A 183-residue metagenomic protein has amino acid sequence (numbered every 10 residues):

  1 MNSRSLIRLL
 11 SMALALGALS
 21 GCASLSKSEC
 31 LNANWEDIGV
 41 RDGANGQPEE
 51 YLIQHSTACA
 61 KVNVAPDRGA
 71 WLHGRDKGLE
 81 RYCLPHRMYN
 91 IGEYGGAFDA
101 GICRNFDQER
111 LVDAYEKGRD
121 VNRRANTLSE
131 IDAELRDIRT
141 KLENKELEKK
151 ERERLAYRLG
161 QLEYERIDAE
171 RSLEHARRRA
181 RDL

Functional and structural regions predicted by a protein language model:
M1-C22: Sec-dependent bacterial lipoprotein signal peptides
C22-L183: Intrinsic-disorder/low-complexity detector
